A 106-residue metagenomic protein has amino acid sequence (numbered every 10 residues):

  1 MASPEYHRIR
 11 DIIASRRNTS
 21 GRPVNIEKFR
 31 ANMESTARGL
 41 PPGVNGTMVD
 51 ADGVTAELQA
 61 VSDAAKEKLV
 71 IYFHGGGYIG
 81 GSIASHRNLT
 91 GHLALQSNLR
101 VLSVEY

Functional and structural regions predicted by a protein language model:
M1-A64: A glycine/proline-hinged amphipathic helix-loop "lid/cap" segment that gates access to hydrophobic ligand pockets
I13, F73-G75, E105-Y106: Short, histidine-centered active-site or binding-site loop motifs used for metal coordination, general acid-base
G43-N45, V70, R100: Hydrophobic/basic alpha-helical segments enriched in Actinobacteria
E67-G77: Short beta-strand element of the alpha/beta-hydrolase
G77-G80, V101-S103: Short beta-strand->loop structural element characteristic of the AMP-binding/adenylate-forming
G80-G91: The serine-hydrolase catalytic nucleophile loop
T90-Y106: Conserved alpha/beta-hydrolase
